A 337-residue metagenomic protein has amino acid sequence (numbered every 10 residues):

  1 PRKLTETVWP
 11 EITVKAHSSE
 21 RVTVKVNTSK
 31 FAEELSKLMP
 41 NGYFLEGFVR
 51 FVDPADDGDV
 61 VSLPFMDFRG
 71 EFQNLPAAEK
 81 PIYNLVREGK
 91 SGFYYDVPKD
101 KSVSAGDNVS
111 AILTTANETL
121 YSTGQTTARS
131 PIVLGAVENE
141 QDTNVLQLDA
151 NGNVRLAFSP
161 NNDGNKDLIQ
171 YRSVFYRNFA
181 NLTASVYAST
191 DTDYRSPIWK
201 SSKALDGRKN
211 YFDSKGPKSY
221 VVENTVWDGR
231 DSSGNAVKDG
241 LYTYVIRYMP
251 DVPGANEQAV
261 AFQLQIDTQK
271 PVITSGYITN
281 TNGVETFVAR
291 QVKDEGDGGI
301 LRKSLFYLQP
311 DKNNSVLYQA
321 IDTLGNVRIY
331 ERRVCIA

Functional and structural regions predicted by a protein language model:
P1-A337: Low-complexity, acidic Ser/Thr/Pro-rich "mucin-like" tracts of secreted and single-pass surface proteins
